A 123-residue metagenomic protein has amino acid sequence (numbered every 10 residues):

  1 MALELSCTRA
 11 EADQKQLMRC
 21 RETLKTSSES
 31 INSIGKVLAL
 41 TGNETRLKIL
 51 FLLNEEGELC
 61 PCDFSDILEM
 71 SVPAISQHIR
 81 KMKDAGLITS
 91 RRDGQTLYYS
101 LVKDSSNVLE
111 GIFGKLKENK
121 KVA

Functional and structural regions predicted by a protein language model:
M1-T41, F113: N-terminal leader segment of winged-helix/HTH proteins
E22, S33, E55, Y98-A123: Conserved segment of winged-helix/HTH DNA-binding domains
S28-S71, L97-D104: N-terminal helix-turn-helix DNA-binding core of bacterial DNA-binding proteins
I79-R80: Short, hydrophobic-biased segments on the C-terminal half of alpha helices that form "recognition helices"
K83-D93, S100: Beta-hairpin "wing" of winged helix-turn-helix
